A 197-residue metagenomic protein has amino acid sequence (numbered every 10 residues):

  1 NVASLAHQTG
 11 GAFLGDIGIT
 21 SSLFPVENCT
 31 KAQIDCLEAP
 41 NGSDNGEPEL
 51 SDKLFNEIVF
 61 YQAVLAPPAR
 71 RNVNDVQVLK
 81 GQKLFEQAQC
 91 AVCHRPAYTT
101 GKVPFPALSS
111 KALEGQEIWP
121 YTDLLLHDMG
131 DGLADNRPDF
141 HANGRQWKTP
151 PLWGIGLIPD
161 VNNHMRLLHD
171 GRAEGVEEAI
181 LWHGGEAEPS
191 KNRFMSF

Functional and structural regions predicted by a protein language model:
N1-F197: Periplasmic c-type cytochrome electron-transfer domains
